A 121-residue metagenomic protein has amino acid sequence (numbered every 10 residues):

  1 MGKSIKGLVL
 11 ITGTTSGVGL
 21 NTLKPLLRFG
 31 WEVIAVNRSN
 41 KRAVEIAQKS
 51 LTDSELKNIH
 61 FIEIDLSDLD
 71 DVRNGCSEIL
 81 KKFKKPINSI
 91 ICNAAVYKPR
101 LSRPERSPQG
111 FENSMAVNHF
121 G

Functional and structural regions predicted by a protein language model:
G13-S16: Conserved glycine-rich cofactor-binding loop
G19-L20: N-terminal Rossmann-fold NAD(P) dinucleotide-binding loop
F29-E45: Conserved glycine-rich Rossmann-like NAD(P)H-binding loop of the short-chain dehydrogenase/reductase
T52-D70: Rossmann-fold cofactor-recognition segment
S67-K85: Conserved Rossmann-fold cofactor-binding substructure of NAD(P)-dependent oxidoreductases
N93-R100: Conserved NAD(P)H cofactor-binding loop of Rossmann-fold oxidoreductase domains
R100-A116: Short alpha-helical oligomerization interface
